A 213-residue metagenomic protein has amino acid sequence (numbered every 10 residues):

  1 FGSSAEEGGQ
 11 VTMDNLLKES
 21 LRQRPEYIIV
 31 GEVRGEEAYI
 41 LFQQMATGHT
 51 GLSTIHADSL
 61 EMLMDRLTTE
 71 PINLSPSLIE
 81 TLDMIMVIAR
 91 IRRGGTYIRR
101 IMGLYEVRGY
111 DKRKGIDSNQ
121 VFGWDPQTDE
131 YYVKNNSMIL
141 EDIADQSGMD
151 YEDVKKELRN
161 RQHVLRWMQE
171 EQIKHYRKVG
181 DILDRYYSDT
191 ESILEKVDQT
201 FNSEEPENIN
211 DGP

Functional and structural regions predicted by a protein language model:
F1-I91: Switch/coupling sub-region of P-loop NTPases
T12, S59, S75, D125 (+2 more regions): Helix N-terminus capping/helix-initiation residues
Y27, L74, A89, D150 (+2 more regions): Short secondary-structure junctions and interdomain/linker hinges
T47-H49, R92-R99, R113-K114, E191-Q199: Short, charged low-complexity intrinsically disordered segments located at boundaries of structured domains
T54, T69, Y151, K155 (+1 more regions): Generic amphipathic alpha-helical segments used as scaffolds and interaction surfaces in large, multi-domain proteins
H56-A57, I79, Y97-M102, N119 (+1 more regions): Composition- and surface-driven signal marking solvent-exposed, interaction-prone regions in large proteins
M84-Q169: Conserved P-loop NTPase
N160-P213: Terminal-proximal interaction/regulatory segments of ATP-powered molecular machines
